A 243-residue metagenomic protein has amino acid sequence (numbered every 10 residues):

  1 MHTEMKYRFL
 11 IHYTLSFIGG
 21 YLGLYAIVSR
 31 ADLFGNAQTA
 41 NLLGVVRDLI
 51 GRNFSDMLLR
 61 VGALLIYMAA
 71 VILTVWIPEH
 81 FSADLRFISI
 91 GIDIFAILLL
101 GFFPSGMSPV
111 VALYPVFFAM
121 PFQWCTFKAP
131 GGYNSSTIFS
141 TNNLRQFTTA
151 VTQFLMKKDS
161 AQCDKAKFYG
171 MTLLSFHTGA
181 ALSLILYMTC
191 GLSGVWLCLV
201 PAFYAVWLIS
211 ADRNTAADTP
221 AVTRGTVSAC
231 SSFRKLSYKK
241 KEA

Functional and structural regions predicted by a protein language model:
M1-T219, T223-A243: Alpha-helical transmembrane segments of multi-pass membrane proteins
